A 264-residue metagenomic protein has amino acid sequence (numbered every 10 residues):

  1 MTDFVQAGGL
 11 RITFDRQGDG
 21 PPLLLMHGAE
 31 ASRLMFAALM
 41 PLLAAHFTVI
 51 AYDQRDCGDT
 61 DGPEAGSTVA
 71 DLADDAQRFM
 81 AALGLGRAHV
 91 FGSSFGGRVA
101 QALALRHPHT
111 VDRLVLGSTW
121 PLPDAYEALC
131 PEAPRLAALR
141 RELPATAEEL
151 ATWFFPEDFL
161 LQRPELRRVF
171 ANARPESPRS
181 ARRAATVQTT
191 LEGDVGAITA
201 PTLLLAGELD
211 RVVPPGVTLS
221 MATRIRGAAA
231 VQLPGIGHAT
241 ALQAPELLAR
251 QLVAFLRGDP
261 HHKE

Functional and structural regions predicted by a protein language model:
L10-D61: Conserved HGGG/HGGXW glycine-rich cap/lid loop of the alpha/beta-hydrolase fold
I50-G92, R250: Active-site loop/oxyanion-hole signature of alpha/beta-hydrolase fold enzymes
G92, G96, A100: Gly/Ala-rich beta-loop-alpha elbow adjacent to hydrolase catalytic centers
Q101, L105-R106, D112-R141: Flexible "cap/lid" loop of the alpha/beta hydrolase fold
A125-E127, P144-D194: Conserved alpha/beta-hydrolase catalytic His-Asp/Glu region
I198, L204-A206, D210: Short beta-strand/loop motif that positions the catalytic acidic residue of the alpha/beta-hydrolase fold
R211-V217: Conserved alpha/beta-hydrolase "acid-adjacent" motif
A228-E264: Catalytic active-site module of serine/aspartate enzymes centered on a nucleophile-bearing elbow/loop
